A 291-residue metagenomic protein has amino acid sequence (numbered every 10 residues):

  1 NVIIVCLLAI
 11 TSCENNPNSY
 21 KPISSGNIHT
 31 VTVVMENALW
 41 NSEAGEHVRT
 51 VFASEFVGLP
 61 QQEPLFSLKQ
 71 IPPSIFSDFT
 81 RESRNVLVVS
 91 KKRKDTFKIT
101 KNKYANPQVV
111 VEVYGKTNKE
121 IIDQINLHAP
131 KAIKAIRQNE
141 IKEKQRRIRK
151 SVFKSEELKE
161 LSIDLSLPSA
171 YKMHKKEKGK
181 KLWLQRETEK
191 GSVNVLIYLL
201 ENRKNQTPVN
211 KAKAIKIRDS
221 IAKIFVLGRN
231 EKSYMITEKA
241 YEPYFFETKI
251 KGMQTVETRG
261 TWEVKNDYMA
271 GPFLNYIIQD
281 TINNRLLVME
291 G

Functional and structural regions predicted by a protein language model:
N1-V5: Sec-dependent signal peptide recognition, specifically the positively charged N-region followed immediately by
A9-S12: C-terminal motif of bacterial Sec signal peptides marking the signal peptidase cleavage site
P17-N18, A38, P168-G228, E263: Secretory pathway targeting signatures of secreted, lumenal, and periplasmic proteins
P17-S67: N-terminal mature-domain "stem" immediately C-terminal to a signal peptide or N-terminal signal-anchor/transmembrane
N18-M35, S90-F153: Solvent-exposed alpha-helical segments and adjacent loops that form catalytic or protein-interaction surfaces
P22-G26, N41, T50, S54 (+1 more regions): N-terminal "mature-domain start" segment
A53, V57, K134-R137, I141 (+1 more regions): Sec-exported extracytoplasmic/periplasmic mature domains
P64, I71-G115, K119, K223-N284: Signature of long, low-cysteine stretches enriched in small and polar/charged residues
